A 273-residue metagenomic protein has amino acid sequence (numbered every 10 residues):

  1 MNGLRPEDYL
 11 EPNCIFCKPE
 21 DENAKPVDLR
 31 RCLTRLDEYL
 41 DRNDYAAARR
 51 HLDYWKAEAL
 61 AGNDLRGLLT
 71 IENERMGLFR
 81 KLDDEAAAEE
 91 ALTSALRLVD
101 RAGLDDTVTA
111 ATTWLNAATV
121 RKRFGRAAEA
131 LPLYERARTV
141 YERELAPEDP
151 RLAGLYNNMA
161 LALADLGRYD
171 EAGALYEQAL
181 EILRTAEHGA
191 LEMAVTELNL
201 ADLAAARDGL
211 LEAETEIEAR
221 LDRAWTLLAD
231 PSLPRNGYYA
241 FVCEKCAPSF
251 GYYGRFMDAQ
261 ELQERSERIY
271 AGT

Functional and structural regions predicted by a protein language model:
M1-D84, G272-T273: Flexible inter-repeat linkers and adjacent short helices within tandem amphipathic alpha-helical repeat scaffolds
E22-P26, N63-L68, G103-A111, L145-A153 (+3 more regions): Helix N-cap/loop-to-helix boundary motif
R30-D41, G67-K81, V108-R123, P150-D165 (+2 more regions): Conserved alpha-helical positions within TPR/SEL1-like repeat arrays
Y45, L65, E85, A127 (+3 more regions): TPR-repeat structural position
D53-E58, L96-R101, R138-R143, L180-T185 (+2 more regions): Amphipathic alpha-helical segments of tetratricopeptide repeats
R123-G209, L221: Solenoidal tandem-repeat scaffolds enriched in leucines and small polar residues
E177, E181, T215-T226, G251-G272: TPR/TPR-like (Sel1-like) alpha-helical repeat modules
